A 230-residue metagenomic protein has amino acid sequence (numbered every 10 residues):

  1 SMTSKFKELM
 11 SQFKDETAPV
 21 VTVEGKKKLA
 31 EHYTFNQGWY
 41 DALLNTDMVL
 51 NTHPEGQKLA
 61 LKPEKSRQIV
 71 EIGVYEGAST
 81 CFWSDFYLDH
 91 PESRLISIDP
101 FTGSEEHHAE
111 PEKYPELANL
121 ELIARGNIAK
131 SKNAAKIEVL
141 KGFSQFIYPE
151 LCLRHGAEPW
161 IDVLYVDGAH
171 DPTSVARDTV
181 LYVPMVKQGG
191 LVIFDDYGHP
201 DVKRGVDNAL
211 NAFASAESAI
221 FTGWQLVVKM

Functional and structural regions predicted by a protein language model:
S1-M230: A short alpha-helical cap/connector motif
